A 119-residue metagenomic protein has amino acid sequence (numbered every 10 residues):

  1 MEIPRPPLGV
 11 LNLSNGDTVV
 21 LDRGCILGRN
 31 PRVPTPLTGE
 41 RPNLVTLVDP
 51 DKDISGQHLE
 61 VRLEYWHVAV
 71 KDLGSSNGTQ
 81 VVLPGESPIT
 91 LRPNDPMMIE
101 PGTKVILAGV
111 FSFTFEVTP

Functional and structural regions predicted by a protein language model:
M1-P50, F111-P119: Intrinsically disordered, low-complexity acidic Ser/Thr-rich regulatory segments
I3-L8, S75-S76, I99-P101: A short, compositionally biased
P7-N12, T79-V81, V105: Short polybasic amphipathic segments
G16, G24, P42, E64-W66 (+4 more regions): A generic structural motif
L27, H58-V61, V68-K71, N77-V81 (+1 more regions): Short hydrophobic/aromatic patches on the structural cores and recognition surfaces of FHA
L63-Y65, V82-P119: C-terminal boundary/linker segments immediately following FHA domains
